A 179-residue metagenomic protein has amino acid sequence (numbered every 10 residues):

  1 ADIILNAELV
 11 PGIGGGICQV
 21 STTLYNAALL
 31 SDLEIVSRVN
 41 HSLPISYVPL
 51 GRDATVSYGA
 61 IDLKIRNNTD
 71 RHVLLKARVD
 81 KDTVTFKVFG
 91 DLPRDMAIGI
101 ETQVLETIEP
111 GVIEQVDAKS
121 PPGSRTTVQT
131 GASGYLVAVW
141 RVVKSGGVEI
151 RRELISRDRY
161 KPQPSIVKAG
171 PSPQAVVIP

Functional and structural regions predicted by a protein language model:
A1-P179: Well-ordered beta-sheet/strand-loop patches within structured domains
